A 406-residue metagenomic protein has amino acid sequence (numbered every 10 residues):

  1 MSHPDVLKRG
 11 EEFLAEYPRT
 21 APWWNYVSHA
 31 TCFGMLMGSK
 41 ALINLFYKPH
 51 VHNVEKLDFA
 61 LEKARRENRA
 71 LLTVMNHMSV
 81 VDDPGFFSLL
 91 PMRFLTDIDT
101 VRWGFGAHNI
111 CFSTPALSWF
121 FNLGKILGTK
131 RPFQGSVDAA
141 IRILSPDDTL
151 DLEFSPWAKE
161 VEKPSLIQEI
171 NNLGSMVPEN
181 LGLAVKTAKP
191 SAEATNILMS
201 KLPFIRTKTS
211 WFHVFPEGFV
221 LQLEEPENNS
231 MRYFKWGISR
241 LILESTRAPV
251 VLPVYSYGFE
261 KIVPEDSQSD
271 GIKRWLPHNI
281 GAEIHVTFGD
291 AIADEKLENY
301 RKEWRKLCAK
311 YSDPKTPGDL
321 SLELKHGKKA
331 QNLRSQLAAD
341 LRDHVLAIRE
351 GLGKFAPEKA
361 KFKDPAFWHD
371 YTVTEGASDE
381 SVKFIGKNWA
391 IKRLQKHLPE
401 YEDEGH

Functional and structural regions predicted by a protein language model:
S2-D5, R9, A293-H406: Fungal C-terminal region signature
P4-V54, S88, R93, A116-L123: A transmembrane-helix-recognition feature enriched in membrane-embedded lipid enzymes and envelope glyco-/phospholipid
A21-W23, L72, H326: Short interface patches used for recognition in eukaryotic signaling and trafficking proteins
N25, H29, N228, K328-S335: Charge-dense, low-complexity intrinsically disordered segments
K48-E303: Soluble catalytic domains of membrane acyltransferases
